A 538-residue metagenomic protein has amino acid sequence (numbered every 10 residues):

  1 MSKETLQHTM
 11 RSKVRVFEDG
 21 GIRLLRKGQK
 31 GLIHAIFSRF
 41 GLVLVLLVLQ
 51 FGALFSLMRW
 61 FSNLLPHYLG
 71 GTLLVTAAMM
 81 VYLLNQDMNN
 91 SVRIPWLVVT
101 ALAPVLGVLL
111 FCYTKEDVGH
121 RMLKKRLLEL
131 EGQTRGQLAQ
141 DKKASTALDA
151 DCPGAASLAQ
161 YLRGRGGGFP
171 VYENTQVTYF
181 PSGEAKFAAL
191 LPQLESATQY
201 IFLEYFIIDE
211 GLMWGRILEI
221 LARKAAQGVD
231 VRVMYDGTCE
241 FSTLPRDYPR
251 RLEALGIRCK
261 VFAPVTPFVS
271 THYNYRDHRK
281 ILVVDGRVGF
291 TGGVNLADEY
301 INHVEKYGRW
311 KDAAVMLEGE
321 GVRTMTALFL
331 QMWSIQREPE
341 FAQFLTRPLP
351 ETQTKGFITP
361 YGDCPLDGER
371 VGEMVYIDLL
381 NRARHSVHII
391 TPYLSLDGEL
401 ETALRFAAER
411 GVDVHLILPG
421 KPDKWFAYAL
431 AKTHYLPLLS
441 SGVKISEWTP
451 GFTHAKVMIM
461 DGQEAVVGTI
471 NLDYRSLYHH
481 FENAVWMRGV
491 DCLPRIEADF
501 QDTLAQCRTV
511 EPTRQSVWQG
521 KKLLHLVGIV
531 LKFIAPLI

Functional and structural regions predicted by a protein language model:
S2-M374, D378, R382, P422 (+5 more regions): N-terminal localization/anchoring segments of enzymes in phospholipid and broader phosphate metabolism
A263, L418-P419, T449: Short beta->alpha connector loops at strand-helix junctions that form conserved, small/polar/Pro-enriched
Y275-D277, P450-T453: Short, small/polar residue-rich loop motifs at catalytic or cofactor-binding pockets
I390-T391, W448, V467-G468: Thr-Gly-centered strand-to-loop micro-motif
Y393-H415, P419, K424: Helical hairpin unit composed of two closely spaced alpha helices linked by a short loop
T402, Y428-K432: Short glycine/threonine-rich loop-to-helix capping motif typified by GTGT followed within a few residues by an Asp-Pro
K456: Catalytic-core elements of nucleic-acid end-processing and repair enzymes
